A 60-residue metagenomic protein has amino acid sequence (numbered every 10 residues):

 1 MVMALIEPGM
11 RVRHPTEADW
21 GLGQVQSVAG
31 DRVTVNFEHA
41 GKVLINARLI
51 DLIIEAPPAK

Functional and structural regions predicted by a protein language model:
M1: A short, highly charged nucleic-acid-interacting micro-segment common to nuclease and nuclease-linked defense proteins
A4-K60: Basic/aromatic-rich interaction segments and small domains that mediate binding to polyanionic partners
